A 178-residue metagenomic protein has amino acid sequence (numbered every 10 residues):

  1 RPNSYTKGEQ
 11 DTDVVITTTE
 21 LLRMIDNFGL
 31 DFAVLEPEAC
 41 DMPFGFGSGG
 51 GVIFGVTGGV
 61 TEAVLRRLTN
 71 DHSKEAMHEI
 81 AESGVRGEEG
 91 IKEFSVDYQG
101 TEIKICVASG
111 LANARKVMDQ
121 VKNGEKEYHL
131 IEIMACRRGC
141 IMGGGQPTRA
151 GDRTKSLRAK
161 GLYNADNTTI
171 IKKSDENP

Functional and structural regions predicted by a protein language model:
R1-P178: Iron-sulfur-associated redox domains of electron-transfer enzymes in respiratory and anaerobic energy metabolism
